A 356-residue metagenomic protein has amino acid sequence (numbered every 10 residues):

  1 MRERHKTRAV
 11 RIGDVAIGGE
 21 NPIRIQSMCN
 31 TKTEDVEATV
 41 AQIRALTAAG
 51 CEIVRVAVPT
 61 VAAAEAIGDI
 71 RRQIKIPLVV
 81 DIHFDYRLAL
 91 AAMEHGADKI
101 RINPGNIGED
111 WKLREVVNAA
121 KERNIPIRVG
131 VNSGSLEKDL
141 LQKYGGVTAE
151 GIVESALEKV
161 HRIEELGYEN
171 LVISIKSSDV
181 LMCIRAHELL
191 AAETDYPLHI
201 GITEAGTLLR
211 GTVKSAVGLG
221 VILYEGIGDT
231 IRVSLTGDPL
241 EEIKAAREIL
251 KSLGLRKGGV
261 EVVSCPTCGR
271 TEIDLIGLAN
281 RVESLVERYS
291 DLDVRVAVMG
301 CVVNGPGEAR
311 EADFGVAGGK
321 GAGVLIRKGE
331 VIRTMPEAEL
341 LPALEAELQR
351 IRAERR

Functional and structural regions predicted by a protein language model:
M1-S27, K121, S284: N-terminal amphipathic alpha-helix/helix-capping segment at the start of soluble metabolic enzymes
E20-A38, A57, I76-F84, L140-V153 (+1 more regions): Active-site mouth loops of central-metabolism enzymes
I25, D81, V129, I173 (+5 more regions): Conserved, mostly hydrophobic/aromatic
N30-V36, T47-I70, R101-E109, L171-V180: Glycine-rich, proline-tolerant flexible connector loops at the mouths of alpha/beta enzymes
T60-I82, E115-I127, H187-L198, V282-S284: Alpha-helix-loop-beta-strand connector modules within alpha/beta enzyme cores
Q73-I76, E94-I100, K121-N124, A191-P197 (+3 more regions): Glycine-enriched alpha-helix->loop->beta-strand junction motifs that scaffold or abut catalytic
R87-R128: Hydrophobic or amphipathic alpha-helical targeting/insertion segments
N132, L140-E287: Catalytic alpha/beta core domains of metabolic enzymes, predominantly
